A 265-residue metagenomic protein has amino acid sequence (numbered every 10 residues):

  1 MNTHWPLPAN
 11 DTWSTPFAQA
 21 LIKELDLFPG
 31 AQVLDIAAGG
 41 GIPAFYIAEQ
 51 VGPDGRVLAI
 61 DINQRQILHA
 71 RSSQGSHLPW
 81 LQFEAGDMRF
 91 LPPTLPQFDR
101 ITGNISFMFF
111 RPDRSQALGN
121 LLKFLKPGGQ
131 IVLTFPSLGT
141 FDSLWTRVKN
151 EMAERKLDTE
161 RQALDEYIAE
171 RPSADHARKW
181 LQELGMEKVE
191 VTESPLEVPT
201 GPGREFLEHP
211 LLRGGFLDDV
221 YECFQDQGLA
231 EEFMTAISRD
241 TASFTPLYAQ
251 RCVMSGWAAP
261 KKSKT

Functional and structural regions predicted by a protein language model:
T12-P29, Y46: Conserved alpha-helix/loop element of class I SAM-dependent methyltransferases that forms part of the SAM/SAH-binding
L34-I36, G40-L91: Class I SAM-dependent methyltransferase SAM/SAH-binding core
G52, F110-R111, L125-P127: Helix-to-beta-strand junctions that scaffold the AdoMet/dcAdoMet cofactor pocket in Class I SAM-dependent enzymes
R89-I101: A short acidic, Gly/Pro-enriched loop at the edge of an enzyme's catalytic core that lines a small-molecule cofactor
D99-R114: A short SAM/SAH-binding and catalytic strip from SAM-dependent methyltransferases
S115-Q130: A short glycine-rich, Lys/Arg-flanked "PGG" loop and its adjoining helix->strand segment in the class I
G128-G201: Conserved catalytic/acceptor-binding region of the Class I
E190-T245: C-terminal helical/coil "lid" or tail adjacent to the Rossmann-like core of SAM-dependent
